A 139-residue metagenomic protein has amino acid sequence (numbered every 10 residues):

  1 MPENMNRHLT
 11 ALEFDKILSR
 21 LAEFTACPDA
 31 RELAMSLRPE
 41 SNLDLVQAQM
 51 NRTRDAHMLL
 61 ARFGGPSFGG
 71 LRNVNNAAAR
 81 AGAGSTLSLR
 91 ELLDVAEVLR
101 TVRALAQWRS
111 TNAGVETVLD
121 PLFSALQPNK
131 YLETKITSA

Functional and structural regions predicted by a protein language model:
M1-A139: Conserved amphipathic alpha-helical "coupling/scaffold" segments that transmit conformational changes between domains
